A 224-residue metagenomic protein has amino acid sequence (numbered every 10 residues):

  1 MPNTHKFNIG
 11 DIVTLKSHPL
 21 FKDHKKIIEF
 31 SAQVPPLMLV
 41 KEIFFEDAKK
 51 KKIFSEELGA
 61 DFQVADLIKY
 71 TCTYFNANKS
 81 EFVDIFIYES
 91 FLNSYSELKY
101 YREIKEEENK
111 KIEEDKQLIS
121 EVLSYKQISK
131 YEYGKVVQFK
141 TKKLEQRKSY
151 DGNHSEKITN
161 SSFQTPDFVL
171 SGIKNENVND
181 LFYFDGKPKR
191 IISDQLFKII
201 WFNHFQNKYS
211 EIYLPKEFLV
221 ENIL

Functional and structural regions predicted by a protein language model:
M1-I27, S31, D47, I87-E156 (+1 more regions): Mixed-charge, Lys/Arg-rich low-complexity intrinsically disordered regions
I9, L15-S17, V40, C72-Y74 (+3 more regions): Extended, low-complexity, intrinsically disordered tandem-repeat tracts enriched in acidic/polar residues
I9-D11, V34-P36, I68, Y133-K135 (+2 more regions): Core residues of folded domains in eukaryotic genome-function proteins
H18, V40-E42, Y95, K142 (+5 more regions): Low-complexity, intrinsically disordered/propeptide-like segments
F21-D23, D47-K49, K79-F82, E145-R147 (+2 more regions): Eukaryotic short linear interaction motifs
D23-F45, K148-N177: Short beta-strand-centered aromatic/proline hotspots
L39-D47, F62, L67: Charged interaction/catalytic cores of defense and host-pathogen modules
I53-Q127, L181-L224: Intrinsically disordered, low-complexity, charged/polar segments
